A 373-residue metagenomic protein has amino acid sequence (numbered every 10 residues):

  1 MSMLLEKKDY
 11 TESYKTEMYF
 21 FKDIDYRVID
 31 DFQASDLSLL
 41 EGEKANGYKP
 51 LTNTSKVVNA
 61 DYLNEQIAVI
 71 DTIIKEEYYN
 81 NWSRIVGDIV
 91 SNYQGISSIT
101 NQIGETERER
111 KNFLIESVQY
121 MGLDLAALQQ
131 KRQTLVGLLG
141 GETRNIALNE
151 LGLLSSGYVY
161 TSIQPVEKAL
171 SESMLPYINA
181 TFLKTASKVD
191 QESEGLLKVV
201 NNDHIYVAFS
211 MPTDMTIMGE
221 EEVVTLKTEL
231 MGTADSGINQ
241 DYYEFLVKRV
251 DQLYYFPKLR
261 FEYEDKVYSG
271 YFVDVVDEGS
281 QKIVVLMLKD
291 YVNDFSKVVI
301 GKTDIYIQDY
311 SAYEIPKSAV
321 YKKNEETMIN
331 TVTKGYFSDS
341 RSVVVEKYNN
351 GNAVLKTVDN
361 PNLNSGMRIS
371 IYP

Functional and structural regions predicted by a protein language model:
M1, D277-S280, M287-D339, V344-P373: Edge-of-domain interaction segments
M1-S35, E43, I146-S155, V159 (+2 more regions): N-terminal beta-strand block that forms a small beta-sandwich/beta-barrel module immediately after a flexible targeting
S13-E17, F21-D23, I146-L148, G152-S156 (+9 more regions): Extracytoplasmic
K22-L51, S162-Q164, P176, L183-E194 (+1 more regions): Short histidine-centered loop motifs in beta-beta connectors
S38-K49, G141-R144, A186-L196, G219-K227 (+3 more regions): Loop/turn positions that initiate beta-strands
L40-N149: Long, charged alpha-helical "stalk" segments
T134-L175: Elongated periplasmic alpha-helical coiled-coil
E192-G195, N202-I205, M211-V284, V299 (+1 more regions): Beta-strand/loop subdomains of soluble extracytoplasmic proteins
